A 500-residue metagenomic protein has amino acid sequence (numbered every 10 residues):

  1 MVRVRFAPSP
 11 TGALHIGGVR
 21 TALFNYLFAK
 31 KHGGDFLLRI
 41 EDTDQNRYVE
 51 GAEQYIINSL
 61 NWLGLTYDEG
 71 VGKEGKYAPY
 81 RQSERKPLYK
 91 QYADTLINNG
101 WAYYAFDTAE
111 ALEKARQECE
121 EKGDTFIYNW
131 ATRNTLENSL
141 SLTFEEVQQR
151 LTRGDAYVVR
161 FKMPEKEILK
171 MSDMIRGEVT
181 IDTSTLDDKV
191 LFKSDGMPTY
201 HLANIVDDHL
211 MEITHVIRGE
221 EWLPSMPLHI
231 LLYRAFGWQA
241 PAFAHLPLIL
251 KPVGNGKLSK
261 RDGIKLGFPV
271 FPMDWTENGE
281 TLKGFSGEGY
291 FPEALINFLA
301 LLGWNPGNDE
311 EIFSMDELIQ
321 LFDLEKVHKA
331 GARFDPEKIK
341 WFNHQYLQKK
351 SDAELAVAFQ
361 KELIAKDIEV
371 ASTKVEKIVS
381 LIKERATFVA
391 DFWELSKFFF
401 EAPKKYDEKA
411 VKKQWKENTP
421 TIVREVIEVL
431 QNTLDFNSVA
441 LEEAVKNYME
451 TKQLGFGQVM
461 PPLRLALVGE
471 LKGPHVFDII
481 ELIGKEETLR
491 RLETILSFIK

Functional and structural regions predicted by a protein language model:
M1-D124, P224-A235, A294: N-terminal Rossmann-like or analogous alpha/beta NTP/dinucleotide-binding catalytic cores that position adenine
R5-P10, L38-D42, M211-V216, E277-L282 (+2 more regions): Glycine- and acidic
N25, I56, L96, G100 (+8 more regions): Residue-level signal for inorganic ion chemistry
P79-S83, F106, F192-K193, M211-W222 (+4 more regions): Conserved phosphate-binding loops in nucleotide/dinucleotide-binding enzymes
Y104, T108-D262, P269, T281 (+1 more regions): Active-site cores that bind ATP or allylic diphosphates and position pyrophosphate for catalysis
F285-E293, K329-D335, E369-I378, E450-Q458 (+1 more regions): Structural motif
D352-K452: Small-residue-rich helix-loop
S438-I499: Charged substrate- and nucleic-acid-binding regions of tRNA-handling and nucleotidyl-transfer enzymes, centered on
